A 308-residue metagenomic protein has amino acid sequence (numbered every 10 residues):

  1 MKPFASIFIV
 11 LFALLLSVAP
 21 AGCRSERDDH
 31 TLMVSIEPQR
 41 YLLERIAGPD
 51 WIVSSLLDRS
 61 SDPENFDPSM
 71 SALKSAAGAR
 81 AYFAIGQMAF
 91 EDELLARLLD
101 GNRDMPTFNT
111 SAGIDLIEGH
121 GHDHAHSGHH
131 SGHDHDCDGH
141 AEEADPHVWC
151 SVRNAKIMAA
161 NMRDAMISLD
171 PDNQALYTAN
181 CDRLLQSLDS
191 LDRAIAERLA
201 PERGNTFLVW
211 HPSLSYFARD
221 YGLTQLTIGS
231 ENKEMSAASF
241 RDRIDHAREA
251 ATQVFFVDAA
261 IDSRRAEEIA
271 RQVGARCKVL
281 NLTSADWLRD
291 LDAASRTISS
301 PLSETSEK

Functional and structural regions predicted by a protein language model:
M1-F4: N-terminal secretory signal peptides that target proteins for export/translocation
I7-A19: Bacterial N-terminal signal peptides
G22-K308: Extracytoplasmic metal-acquisition and chelation regions
